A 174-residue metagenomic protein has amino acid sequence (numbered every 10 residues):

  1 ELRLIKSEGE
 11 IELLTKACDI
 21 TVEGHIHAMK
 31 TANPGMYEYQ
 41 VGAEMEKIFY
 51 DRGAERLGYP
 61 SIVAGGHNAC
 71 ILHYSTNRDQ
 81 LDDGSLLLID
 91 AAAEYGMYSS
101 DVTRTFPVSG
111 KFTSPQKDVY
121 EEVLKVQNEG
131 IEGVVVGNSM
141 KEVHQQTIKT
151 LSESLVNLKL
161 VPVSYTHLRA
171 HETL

Functional and structural regions predicted by a protein language model:
E1-R169: Active-site neighborhoods and metal-handling regions in enzymes and metal-associated proteins
A170-L174: A short, hydrophobic C-terminal helix/tail in secreted or cell-surface proteins
